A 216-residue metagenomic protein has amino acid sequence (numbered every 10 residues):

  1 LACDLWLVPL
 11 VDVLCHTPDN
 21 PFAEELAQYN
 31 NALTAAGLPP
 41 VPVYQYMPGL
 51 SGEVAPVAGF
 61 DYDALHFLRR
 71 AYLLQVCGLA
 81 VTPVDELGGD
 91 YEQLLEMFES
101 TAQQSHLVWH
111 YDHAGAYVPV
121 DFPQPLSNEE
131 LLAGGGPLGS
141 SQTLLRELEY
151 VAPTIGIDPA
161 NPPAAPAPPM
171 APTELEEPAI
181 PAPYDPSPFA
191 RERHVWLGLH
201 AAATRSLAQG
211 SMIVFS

Functional and structural regions predicted by a protein language model:
L1-R205, Q209-S216: Acidic (Asp/Glu-rich) sequence patches and key acidic residues that form negatively charged surfaces used
